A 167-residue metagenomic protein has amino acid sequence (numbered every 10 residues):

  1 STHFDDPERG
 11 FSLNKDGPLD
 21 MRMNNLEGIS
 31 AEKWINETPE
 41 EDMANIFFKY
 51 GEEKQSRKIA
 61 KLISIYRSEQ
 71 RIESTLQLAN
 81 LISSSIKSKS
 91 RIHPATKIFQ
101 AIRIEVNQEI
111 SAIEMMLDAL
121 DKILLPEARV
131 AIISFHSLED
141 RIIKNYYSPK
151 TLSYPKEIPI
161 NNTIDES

Functional and structural regions predicted by a protein language model:
S1-S167: S-adenosyl-L-methionine-dependent methyltransferase catalytic core, i.e., the SAM/SAH-binding region
